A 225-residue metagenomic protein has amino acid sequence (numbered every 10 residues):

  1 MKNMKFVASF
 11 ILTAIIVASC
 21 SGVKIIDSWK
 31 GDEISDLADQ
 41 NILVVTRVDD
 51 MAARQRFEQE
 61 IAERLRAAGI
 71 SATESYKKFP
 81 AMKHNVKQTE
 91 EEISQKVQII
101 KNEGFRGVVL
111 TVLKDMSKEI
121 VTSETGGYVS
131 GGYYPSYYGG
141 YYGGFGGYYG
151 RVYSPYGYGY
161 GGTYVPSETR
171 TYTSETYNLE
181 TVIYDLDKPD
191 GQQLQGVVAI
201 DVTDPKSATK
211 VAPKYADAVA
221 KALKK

Functional and structural regions predicted by a protein language model:
M1-A8: Bacterial N-terminal signal peptides that target proteins for export
I16-S19: C-terminal motif of bacterial Sec signal peptides marking the signal peptidase cleavage site
S21-Q40, D49, Y153-K225: C-terminal/domain-edge helix-coil "capping" segments
N41, V48-V121: N-terminal segment of the mature soluble domain
A67-S71, V97-I100, Y133-Y138, D204-T209 (+1 more regions): Glycine-rich loops and low-complexity Gly/Arg-rich segments that provide flexible linkers or classic glycine-based
T73-K78, G140-F145, V211-A216: Short C-terminal domain-edge/linker segments immediately following a structured domain
E91-E180: Surface-exposed short loop/turn segments
